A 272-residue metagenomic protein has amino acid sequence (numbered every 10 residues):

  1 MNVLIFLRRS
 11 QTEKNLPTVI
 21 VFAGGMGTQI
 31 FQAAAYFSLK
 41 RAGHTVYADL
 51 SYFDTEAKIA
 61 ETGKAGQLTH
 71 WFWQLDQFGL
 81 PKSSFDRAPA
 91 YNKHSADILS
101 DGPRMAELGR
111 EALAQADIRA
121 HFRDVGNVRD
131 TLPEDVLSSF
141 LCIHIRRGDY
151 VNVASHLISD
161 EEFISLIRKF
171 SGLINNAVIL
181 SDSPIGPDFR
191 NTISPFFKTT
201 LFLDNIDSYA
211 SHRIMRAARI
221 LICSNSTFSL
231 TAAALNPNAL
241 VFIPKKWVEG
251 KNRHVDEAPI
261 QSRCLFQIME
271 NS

Functional and structural regions predicted by a protein language model:
M1-I20, S38-A42, I243, Q267-S272: Non-catalytic N-terminal targeting/anchoring module and adjacent flexible stem/linker that precedes the structured
T12-V19, D54-N175: Secretory-pathway luminal glycosyltransferase catalytic domains
K14-S51, T55-K58: N-terminal pre-catalytic "stem/leader" segment of glycosyltransferase-like enzymes
G24-G25, Y52, R147-D149, S183: Short, flexible loop/turn elements at secondary-structure junctions
M26, I174-Q261: Donor-binding and catalytic core of enzymes assembling or modifying cell-surface/extracellular glycoconjugates
Y47-S51, H144, V178-S181: Short beta-strand segments
R168, K251-S272: Leloir-type glycosyltransferase catalytic cores
